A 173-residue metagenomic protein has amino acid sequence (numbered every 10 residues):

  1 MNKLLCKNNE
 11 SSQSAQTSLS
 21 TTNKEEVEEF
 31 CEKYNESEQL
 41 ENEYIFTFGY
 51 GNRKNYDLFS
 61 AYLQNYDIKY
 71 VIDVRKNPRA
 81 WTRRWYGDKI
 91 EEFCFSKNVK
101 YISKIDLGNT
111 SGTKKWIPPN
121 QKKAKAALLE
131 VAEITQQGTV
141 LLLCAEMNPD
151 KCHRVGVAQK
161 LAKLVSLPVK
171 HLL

Functional and structural regions predicted by a protein language model:
N2-L173: Residues lining hydrophobic/aromatic ligand-binding pockets adjacent to catalytic sites
